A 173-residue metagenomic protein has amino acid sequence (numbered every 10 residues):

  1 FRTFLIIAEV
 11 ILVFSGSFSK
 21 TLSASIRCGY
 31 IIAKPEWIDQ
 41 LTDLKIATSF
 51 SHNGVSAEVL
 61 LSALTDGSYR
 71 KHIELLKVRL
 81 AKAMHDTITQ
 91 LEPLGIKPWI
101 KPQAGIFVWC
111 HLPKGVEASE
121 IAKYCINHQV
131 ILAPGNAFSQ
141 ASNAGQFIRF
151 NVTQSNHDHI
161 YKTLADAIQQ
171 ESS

Functional and structural regions predicted by a protein language model:
F1-T3: Conserved PLP phosphate-binding loop immediately N-terminal to the Schiff-base lysine helix in PLP-dependent enzymes
A8-V78: Conserved core segment of the aminotransferase class I/II
K34-P35, T65, H111-P113, T153-S155: Residue-level recognition of strand-loop junctions within catalytic nucleotide-signaling folds
T65-Y69, E120, S172: Inter-domain helical "communication" segments and dimerization helices that couple sensory or membrane-embedded modules
K77-I88, P98-H111, I126: Conserved glycine-rich beta-strand-loop-beta hairpin in the small C-terminal domain of fold type I
H111-R149: Conserved C-terminal alpha-helix-loop-beta "cap" of PLP-dependent enzymes that closes/shapes the active-site mouth
N127-H128, A141-S173: PLP-dependent enzyme catalytic core of the Aspartate aminotransferase-like
